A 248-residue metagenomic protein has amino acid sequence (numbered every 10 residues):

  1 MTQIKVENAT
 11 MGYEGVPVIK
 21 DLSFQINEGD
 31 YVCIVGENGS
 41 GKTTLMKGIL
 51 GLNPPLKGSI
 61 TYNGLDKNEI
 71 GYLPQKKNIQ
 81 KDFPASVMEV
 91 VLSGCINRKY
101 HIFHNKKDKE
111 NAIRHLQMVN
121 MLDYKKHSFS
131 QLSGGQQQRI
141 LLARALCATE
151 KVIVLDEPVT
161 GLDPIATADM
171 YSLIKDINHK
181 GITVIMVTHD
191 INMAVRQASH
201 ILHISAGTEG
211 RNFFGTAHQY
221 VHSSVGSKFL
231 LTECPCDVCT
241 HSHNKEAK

Functional and structural regions predicted by a protein language model:
G58-I70: Conserved ABC transporter NBD signature motif
L92, K106-Y124: Conserved ABC ATPase "signature" region
S128-L132, Q136: Conserved ABC ATPase signature
I153-D156: Catalytic Walker B motif of ABC-type/P-loop ATPase nucleotide-binding domains
P164-A166: Helix N-cap at the start of a conserved alpha-helix in ABC-type nucleotide-binding domains
T188-H189: H-loop/switch region of ABC-family ATPase nucleotide-binding domains
H218-K248: ABC ATPase nucleotide-binding domains
